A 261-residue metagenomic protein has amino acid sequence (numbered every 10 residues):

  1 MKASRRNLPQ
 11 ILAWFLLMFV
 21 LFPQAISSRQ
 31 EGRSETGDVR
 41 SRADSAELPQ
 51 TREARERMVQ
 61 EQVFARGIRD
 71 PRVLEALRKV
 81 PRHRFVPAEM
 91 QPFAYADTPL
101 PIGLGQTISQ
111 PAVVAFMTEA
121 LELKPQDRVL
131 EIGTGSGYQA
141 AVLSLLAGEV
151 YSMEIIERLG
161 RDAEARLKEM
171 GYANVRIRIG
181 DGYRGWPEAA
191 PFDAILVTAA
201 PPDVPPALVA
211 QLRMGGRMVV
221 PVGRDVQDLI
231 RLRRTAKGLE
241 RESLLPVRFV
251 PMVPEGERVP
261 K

Functional and structural regions predicted by a protein language model:
K2-L12: Bacterial N-terminal signal peptides that target proteins for export
A13-Q24: Bacterial N-terminal signal peptides
I26-L130, T134, Y138-A141, L145-L146 (+3 more regions): Class I SAM-dependent transferase core
E122-L239: Conserved nucleotide-cofactor-binding alpha/beta core module
